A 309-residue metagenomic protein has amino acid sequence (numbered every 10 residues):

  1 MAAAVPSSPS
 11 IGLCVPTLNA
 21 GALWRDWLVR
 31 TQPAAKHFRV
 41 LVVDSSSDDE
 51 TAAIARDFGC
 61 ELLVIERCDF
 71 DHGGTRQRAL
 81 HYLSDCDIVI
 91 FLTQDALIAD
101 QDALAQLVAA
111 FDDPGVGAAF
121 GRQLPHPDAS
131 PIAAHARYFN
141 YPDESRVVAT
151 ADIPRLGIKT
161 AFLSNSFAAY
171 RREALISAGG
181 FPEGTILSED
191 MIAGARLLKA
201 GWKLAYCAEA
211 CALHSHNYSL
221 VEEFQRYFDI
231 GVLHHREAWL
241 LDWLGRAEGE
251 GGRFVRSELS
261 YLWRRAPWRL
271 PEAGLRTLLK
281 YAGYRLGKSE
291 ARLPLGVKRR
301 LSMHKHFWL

Functional and structural regions predicted by a protein language model:
N19-P33: Short, well-formed alpha-helical segments that are part of the catalytic scaffolds of diverse glycosyltransferases
D44-A52, L97: A conserved acidic beta->alpha catalytic loop
E66-S84: Glycine-rich, basic loop-to-helix element that forms the pyrophosphate-binding segment of sugar-nucleotide handling
C86-L97: Short beta-strand-to-loop acidic/aromatic patch adjacent to the donor-nucleotide binding site
L97, Q101-A134: Conserved donor NDP-sugar-binding/catalytic core segment of glycosyltransferases
T150-Y170, I186: A recurrent flexible, glycine/aromatic-enriched loop bordering the glycosyltransferase active site that acts as
A168-Y170, A174-G179, G184-C211: A short, conserved alpha-helix in the catalytic core of glycosyltransferases
D229-V232, R236, W243-L309: Non-catalytic, C-terminal membrane-associated alpha-helical segments of glycosyltransferases
